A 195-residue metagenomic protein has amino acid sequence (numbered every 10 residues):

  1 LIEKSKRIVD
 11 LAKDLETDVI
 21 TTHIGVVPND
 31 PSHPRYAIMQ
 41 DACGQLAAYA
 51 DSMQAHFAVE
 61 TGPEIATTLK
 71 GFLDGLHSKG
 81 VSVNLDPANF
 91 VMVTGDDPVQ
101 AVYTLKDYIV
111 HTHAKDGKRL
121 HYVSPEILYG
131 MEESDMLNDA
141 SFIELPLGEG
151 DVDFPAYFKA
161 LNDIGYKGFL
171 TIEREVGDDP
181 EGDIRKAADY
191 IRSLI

Functional and structural regions predicted by a protein language model:
L1-V83, M92: Active-site acidic/histidine proton-transfer and metal-coordination neighborhood in alpha/beta enzyme cores
E16-D18, G44, S52, A66-I195: Histidine-acidic metal/acid-base catalytic patches
